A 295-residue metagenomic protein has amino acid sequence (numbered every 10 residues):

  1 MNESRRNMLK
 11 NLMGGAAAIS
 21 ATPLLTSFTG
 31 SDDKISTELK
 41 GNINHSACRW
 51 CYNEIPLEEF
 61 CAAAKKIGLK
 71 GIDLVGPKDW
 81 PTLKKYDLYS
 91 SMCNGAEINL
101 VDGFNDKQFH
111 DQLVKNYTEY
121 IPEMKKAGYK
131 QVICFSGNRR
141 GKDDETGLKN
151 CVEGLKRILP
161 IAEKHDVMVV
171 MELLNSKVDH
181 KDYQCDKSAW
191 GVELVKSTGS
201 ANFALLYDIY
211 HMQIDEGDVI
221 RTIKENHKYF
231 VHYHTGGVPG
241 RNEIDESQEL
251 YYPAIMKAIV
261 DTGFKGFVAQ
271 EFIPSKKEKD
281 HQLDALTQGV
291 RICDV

Functional and structural regions predicted by a protein language model:
N2-K65, G128-K130, S188-Y207, H211-V295: Histidine-acidic metal/acid-base catalytic patches
L12-L24, L39, D106-A204, I214: Active-site acidic/histidine proton-transfer and metal-coordination neighborhood in alpha/beta enzyme cores
S46-E54, V101-Q112, D144-E145: Active-site mouth loops of central-metabolism enzymes
C51-N53, G76-K78, A96-I98, N138-R140 (+4 more regions): Active-site-proximal loop/turn and secondary-structure-junction residues that shape catalytic pockets, frequently
F60-D79: Catalytic domains of carbohydrate-active enzymes, especially glycoside hydrolases
W80-K84: Active-site-adjacent beta->alpha loops and helix N-cap segments on the catalytic face of soluble alpha/beta enzymes
